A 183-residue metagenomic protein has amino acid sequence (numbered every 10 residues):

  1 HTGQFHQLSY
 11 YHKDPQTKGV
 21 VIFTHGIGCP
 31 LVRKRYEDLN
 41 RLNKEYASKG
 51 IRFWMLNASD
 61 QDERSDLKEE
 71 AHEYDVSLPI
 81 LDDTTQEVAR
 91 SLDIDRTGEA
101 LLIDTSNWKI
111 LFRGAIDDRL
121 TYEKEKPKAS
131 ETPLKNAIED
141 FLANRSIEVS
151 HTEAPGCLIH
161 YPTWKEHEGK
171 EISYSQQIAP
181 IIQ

Functional and structural regions predicted by a protein language model:
H1-V20, H167-Q177: A short beta-strand-turn-helix
Y10-R33, F53, I138: Short active-site neighborhood of thiol/selenol oxidoreductases, capturing the structured segment around
G26-E37, D60-Q61, C157-H160, Q183: Short, thiol/selenol-centered motifs that function as redox-active sites or metal-ligating centers
G26-G28, M55-D60, Y122-P127, E168: Second-shell loop/turn segments in exported
I27-L31, H72, R90-S91, E99 (+1 more regions): C-type cytochrome heme c attachment motif
R33-Y74, L81-S91: Structural microenvironment flanking redox-active thiols in thiol-disulfide oxidoreductases
A71-D104, K109-R113: Short, internal strand/loop/helix patches that form the active-site neighborhood or redox-interaction surface
D104-E171: Thiol-/selenol-based redox modules, centered on thioredoxin-like and closely related oxidoreductase domains
